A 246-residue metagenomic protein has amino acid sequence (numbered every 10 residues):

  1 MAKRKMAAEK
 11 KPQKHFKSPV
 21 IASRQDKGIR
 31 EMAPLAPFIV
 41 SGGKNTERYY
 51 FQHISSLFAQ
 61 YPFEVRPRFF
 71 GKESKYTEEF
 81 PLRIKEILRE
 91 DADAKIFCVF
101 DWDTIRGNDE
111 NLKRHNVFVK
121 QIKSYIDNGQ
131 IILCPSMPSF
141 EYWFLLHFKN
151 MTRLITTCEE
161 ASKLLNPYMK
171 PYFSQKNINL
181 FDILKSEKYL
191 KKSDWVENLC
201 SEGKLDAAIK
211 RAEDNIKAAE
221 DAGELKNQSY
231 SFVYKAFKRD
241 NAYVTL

Functional and structural regions predicted by a protein language model:
A2-A36, H53-F69, K85-K95, W102-L246: C-terminal accessory helical subdomains adjacent to catalytic cores in phosphodiester- and nucleotide-handling enzymes
L35-Y50, K75-E78: N-terminal carbohydrate-binding/catalytic regions of secreted carbohydrate-active enzymes
S41, F100-W102: Short glycine-centered, acidic/aromatic-flanked micro-motifs in structured strand/loop junctions that mark active-site
K72-I84: Charged, often glycine-rich, active-site loop that binds/positions anionic groups
